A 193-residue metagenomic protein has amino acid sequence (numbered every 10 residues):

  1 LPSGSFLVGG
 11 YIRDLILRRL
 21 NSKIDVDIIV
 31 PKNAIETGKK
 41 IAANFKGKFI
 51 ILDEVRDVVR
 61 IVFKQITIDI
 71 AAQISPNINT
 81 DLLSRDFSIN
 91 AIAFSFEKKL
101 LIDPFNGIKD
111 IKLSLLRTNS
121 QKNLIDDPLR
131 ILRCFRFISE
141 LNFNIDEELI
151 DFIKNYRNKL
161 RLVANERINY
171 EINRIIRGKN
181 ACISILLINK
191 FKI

Functional and structural regions predicted by a protein language model:
L1-I193: Catalytic cores of the polymerase beta-like nucleotidyltransferase superfamily and closely associated nucleotide
